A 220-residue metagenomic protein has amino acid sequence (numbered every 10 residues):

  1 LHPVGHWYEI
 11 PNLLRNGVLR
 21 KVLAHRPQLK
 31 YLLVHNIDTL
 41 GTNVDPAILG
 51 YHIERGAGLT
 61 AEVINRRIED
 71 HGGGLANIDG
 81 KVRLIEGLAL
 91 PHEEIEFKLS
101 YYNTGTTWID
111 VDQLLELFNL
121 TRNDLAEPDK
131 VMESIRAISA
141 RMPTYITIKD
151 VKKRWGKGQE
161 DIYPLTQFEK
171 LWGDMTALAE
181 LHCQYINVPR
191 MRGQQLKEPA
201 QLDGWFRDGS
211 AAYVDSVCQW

Functional and structural regions predicted by a protein language model:
L1-L19: Active-site-proximal specificity loops/subdomain of glycosyltransferases
V22-N36, G41-D45, G50-W220: Catalytic core of tubulin tyrosine ligase-like
